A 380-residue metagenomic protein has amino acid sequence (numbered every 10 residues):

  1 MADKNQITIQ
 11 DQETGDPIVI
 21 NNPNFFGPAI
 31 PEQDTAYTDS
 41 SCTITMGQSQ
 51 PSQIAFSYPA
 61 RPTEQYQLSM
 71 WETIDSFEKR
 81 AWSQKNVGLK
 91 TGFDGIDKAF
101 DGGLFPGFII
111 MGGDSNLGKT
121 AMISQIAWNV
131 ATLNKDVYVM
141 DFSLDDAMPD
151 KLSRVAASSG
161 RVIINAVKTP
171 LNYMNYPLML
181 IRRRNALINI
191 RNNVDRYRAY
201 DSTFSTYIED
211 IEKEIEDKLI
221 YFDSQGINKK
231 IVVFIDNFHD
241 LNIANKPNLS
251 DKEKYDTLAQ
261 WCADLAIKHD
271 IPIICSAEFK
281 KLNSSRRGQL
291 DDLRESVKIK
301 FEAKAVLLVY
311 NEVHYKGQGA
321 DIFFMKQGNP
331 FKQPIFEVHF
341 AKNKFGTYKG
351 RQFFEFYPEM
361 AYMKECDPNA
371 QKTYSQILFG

Functional and structural regions predicted by a protein language model:
A2-Q6, V19, P23-P28, Y37 (+7 more regions): C-terminal regions of RecA-like/P-loop NTPase motor modules
M46, I54-V162: The Walker A/P-loop phosphate-binding site
K98, L133-I227, F353: Cytosolic-facing regulatory segments adjacent to core modules
I126, D150-V155, E214, W261 (+3 more regions): Alpha-helical scaffold elements adjacent to nucleotide-binding pockets in ATP/GTP-utilizing enzyme cores
Y138, D270-P272: Proline-centered loop/turn at the N-terminus of a beta-strand
R198-A263: Phosphate-binding/switch loop-helix module in NTP-utilizing enzymes
F234, P272-A277: Structural recognition of the conserved hydrophobic beta-strand(s) that form the central parallel beta-sheet of P-loop
